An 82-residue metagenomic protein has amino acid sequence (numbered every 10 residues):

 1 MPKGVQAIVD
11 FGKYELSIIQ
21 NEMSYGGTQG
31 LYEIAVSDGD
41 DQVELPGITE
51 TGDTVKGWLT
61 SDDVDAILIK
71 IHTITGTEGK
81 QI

Functional and structural regions predicted by a protein language model:
M1-I82: Catalytic phosphate/metal-binding cores of nucleic-acid and nucleotide-processing enzymes, i.e., regions that mediate
